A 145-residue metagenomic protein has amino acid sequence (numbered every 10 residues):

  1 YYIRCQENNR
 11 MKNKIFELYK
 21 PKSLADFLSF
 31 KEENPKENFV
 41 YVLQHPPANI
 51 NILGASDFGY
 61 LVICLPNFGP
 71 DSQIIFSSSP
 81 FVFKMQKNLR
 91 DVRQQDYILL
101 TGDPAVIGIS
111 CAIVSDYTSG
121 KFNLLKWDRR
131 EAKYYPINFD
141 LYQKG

Functional and structural regions predicted by a protein language model:
Y1-Y2, F27: Aromatic (phenylalanine/tyrosine) cluster motif
M11-Y97, I109-G145: Long, low-complexity, Lys/Arg-enriched
G102-I109: Elongated alpha-helical scaffolds
